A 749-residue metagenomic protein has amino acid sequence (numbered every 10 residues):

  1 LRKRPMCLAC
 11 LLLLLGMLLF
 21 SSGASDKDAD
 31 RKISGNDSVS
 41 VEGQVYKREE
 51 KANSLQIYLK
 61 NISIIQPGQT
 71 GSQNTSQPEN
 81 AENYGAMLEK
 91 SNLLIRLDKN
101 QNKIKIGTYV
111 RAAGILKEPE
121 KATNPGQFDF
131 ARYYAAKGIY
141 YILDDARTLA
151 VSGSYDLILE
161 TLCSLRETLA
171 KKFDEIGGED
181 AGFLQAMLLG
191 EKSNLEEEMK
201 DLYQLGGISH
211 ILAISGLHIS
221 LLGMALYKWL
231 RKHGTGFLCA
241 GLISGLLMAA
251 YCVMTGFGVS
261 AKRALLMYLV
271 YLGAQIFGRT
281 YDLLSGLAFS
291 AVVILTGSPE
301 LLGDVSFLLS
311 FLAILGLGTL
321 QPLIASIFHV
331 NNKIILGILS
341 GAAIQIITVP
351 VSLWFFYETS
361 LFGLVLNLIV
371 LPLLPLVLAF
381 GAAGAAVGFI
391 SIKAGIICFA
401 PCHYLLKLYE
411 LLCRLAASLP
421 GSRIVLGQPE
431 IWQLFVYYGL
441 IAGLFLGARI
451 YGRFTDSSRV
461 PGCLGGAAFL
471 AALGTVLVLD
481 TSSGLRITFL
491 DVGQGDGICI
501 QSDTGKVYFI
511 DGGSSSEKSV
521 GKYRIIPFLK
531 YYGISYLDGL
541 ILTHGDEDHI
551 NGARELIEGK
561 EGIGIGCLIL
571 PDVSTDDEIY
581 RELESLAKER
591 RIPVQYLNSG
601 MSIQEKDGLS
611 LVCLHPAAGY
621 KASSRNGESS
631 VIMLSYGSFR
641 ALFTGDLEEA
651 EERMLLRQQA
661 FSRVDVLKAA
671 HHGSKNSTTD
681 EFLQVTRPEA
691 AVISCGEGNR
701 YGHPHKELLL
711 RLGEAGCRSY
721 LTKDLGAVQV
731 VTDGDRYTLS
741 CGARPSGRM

Functional and structural regions predicted by a protein language model:
R4-D30, L473-V478: Transmembrane alpha-helices and immediately adjacent membrane-cytoplasm interface residues in multi-pass integral
L8-C10, L143, E197-L364, F380 (+6 more regions): Hydrophobic alpha-helical transmembrane segments in multi-pass membrane proteins
G16-H210, Y523-P527, Y536, R581-E605 (+3 more regions): Membrane-interface helix/helix-cap signal primarily in integral membrane proteins
A136-M267, L272, I346, T488 (+5 more regions): Aromatic-rich juxtamembrane segments at the membrane interface
A150-E160, L205, L353-I369, G381-Y438 (+1 more regions): Membrane-interface amphipathic/re-entrant loop segments adjacent to transmembrane helices in multi-pass membrane
K192, L295-G303, R414-G539, K588-V666 (+1 more regions): Core dinuclear metal-dependent hydrolase active-site scaffold
L537-D548, V573, L667-H671: Metallo-beta-lactamase
C567-I569, E652-G726: Cap/insert and terminal regions of metallo-dependent hydrolase folds
